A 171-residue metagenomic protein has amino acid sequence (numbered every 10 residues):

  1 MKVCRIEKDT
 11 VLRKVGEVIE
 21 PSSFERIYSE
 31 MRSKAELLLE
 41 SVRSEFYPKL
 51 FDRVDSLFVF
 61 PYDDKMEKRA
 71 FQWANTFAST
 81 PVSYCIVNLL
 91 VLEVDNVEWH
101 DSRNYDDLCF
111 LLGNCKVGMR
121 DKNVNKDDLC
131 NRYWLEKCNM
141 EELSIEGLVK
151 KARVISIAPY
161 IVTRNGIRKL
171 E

Functional and structural regions predicted by a protein language model:
M1-R53: ADP-ribose/NAD+-binding catalytic cleft of ART/PARP-like enzymes
C4-E7, V59-D63, L89: Short His-Asn-centered micro-motif
T10, K14-S22, R26, V54-D55 (+2 more regions): Conserved NAD+-utilizing ADP-ribose enzyme module
F46-L50, V59, K68: Compact, well-ordered interaction domains used in eukaryotic information-processing assemblies
